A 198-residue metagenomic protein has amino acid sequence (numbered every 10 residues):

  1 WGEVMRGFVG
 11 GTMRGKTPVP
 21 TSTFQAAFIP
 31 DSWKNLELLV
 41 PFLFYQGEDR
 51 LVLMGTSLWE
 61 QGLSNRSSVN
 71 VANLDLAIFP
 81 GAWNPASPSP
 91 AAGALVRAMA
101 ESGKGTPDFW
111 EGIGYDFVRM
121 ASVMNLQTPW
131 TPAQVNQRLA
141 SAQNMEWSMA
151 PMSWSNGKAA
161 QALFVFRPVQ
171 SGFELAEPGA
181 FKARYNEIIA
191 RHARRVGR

Functional and structural regions predicted by a protein language model:
W1-G11, S22-F24, V40-Y115, P129 (+1 more regions): Extracellular/periplasmic periplasmic-binding protein-like sensory domains
A27: Receiver (REC) domain switch-region micro-motif
D31-S32: Repeat-based scaffolding regions
L38-P41, A150-P151: N-terminal post-signal-peptidase region of extra-cytosolic proteins
A98-A176: Segments of small-molecule ligand-sensing domains
L163-R198: Gram-negative outer-membrane assembly/targeting C-terminal domains
